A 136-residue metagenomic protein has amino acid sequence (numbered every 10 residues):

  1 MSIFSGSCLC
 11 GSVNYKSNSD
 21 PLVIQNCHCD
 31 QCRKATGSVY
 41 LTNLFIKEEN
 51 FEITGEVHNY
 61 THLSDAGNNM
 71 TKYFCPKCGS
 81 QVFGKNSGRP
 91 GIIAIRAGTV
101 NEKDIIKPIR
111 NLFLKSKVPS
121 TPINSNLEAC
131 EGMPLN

Functional and structural regions predicted by a protein language model:
M1-N136: A short Gly-Trp-Pro
